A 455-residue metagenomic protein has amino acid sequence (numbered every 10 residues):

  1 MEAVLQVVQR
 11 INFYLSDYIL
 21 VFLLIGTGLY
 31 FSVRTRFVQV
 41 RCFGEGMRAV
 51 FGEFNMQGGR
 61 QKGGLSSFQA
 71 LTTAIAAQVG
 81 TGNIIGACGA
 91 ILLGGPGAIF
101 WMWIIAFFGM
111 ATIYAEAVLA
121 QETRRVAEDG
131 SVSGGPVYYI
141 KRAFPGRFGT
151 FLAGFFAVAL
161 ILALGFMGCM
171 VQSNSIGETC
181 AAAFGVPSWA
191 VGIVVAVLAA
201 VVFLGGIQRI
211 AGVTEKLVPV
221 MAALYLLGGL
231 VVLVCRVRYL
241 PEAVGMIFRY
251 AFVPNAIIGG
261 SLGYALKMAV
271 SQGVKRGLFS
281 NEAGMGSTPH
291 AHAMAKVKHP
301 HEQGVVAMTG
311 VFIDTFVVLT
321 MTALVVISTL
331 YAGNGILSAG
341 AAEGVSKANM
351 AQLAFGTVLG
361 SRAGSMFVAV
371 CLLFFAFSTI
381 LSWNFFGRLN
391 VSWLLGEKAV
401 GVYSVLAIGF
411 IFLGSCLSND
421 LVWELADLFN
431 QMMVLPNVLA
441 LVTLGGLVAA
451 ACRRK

Functional and structural regions predicted by a protein language model:
M1-T81, I91-A98, G109, F412 (+2 more regions): N-terminal alpha-helical transmembrane segments of multi-pass membrane transport and channel/translocase proteins
A3-V4, R34-Q39, N83-A87, G165-G177 (+5 more regions): Transmembrane helix-loop junctions in multi-pass membrane proteins
L23-Y30, T35-M47, F156, S173-C180 (+3 more regions): Membrane-interface loop-to-helix entry segments
T27, F31-S32, I105-G130, V137 (+3 more regions): Helix-loop-helix module between adjacent transmembrane segments
F37-L65, G89, G95-P96, A111-F148 (+4 more regions): Flexible loop linkers connecting adjacent transmembrane helices in multi-pass alpha-helical membrane transporters
G58-L92, L119-E122, E128-V137, K141-A143 (+2 more regions): Alpha-helical membrane segments and immediately flanking helix-loop junctions that form or couple to the substrate/ion
F108-E116, I193-I207, V218-R238, S271 (+3 more regions): Selective recognition of specific alpha-helical transmembrane segments in multi-pass small-molecule
A115-E128, L230-M246, P254, I258-Y264 (+4 more regions): Extracellular/periplasmic helix-exit of transmembrane alpha-helices
